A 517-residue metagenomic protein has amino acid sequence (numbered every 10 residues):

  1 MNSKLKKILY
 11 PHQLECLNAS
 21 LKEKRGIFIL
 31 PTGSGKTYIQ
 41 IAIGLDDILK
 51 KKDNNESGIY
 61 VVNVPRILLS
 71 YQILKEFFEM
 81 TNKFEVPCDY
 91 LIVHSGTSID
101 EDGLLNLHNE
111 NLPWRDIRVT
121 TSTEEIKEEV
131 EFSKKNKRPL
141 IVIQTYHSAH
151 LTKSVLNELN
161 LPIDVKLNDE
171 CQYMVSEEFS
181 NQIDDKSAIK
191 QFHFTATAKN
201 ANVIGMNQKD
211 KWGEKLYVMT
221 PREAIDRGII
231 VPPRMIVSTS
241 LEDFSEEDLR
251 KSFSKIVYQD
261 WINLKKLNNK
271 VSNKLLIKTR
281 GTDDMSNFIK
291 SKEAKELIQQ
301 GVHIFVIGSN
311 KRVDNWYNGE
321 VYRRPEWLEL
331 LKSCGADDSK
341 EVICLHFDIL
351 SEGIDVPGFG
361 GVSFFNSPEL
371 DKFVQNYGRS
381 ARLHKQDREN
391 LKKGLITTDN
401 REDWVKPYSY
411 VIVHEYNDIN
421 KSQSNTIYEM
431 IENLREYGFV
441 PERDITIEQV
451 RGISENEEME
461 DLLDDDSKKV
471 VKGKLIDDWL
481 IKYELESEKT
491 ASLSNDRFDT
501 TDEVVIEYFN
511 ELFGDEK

Functional and structural regions predicted by a protein language model:
M1-I29: Conserved pre-motif I regulatory segment
E23-G44: Walker A/P-loop
I39, E56-T81, E85, D89-S98 (+1 more regions): Conserved Walker A/P-loop ATP-binding site and its immediately adjacent core in helicase/helicase-like ATPase domains
T123-P162, E177, N181: Conserved helix/coil segment N-terminal to the catalytic DExD/H
Q172-P233: Post-DEXD/H (motif II) to motif III coupling segment of the RecA-like Helicase ATP-binding lobe
E214-S286: Conserved interdomain linker/interface between the two RecA-like ATPase lobes of SF2 helicase motors
A224-V231, Q386-A491, N495-D499: A conserved SF2-helicase RecA2
K311-P441: Conserved RecA-like P-loop NTPase helicase motor core
